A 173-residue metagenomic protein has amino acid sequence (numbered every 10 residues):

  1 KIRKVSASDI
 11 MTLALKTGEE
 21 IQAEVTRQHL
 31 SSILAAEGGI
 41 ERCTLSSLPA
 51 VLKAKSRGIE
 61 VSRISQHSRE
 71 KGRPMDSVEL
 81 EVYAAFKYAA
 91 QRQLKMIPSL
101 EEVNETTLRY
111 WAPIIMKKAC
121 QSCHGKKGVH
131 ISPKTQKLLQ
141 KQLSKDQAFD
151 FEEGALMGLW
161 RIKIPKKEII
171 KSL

Functional and structural regions predicted by a protein language model:
K1-A119, G128-L173: Extracytoplasmic c-type cytochrome modules immediately beyond a signal peptide or single-pass transmembrane anchor
S122: Short, cysteine/histidine-rich loop/knuckle motifs that typically chelate Zn2+
G125: Short Cys/His-rich local motifs and their 1-3 flanking residues in nucleic-acid-associated proteins and small
